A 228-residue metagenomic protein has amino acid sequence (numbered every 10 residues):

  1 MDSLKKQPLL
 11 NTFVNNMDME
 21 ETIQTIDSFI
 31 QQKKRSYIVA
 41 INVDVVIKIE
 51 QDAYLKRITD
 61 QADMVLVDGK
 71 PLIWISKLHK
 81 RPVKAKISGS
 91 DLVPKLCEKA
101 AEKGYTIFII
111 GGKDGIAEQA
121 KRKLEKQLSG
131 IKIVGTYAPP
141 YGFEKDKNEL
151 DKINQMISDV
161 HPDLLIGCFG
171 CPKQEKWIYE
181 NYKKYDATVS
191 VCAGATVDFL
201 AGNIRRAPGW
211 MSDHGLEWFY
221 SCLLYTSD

Functional and structural regions predicted by a protein language model:
M1-D91: N-terminal nucleotide/polyanion-binding subdomain common to many enzyme families
I23, A117-E118, K173-I178: Short, well-ordered alpha-helical microsegments
N42-V46, F169-Q174, T196: Short glycine-rich anion-binding loops that position phosphate/pyrophosphate groups of nucleotides and phosphorylated
R57-T59, E175-A195: A short, gly/pro- and small-residue-rich
S76-M156, V160: Conserved beta-alpha
P139-G142, T188-Y220: Short, flexible loop segments at boundaries between secondary-structure elements
I157, H161-I166, C171, A187: Proline-aspartate-enriched helix->loop->beta-strand connector
Y225-D228: Conserved small/polar residues in nucleotide/adenosyl-binding loops
